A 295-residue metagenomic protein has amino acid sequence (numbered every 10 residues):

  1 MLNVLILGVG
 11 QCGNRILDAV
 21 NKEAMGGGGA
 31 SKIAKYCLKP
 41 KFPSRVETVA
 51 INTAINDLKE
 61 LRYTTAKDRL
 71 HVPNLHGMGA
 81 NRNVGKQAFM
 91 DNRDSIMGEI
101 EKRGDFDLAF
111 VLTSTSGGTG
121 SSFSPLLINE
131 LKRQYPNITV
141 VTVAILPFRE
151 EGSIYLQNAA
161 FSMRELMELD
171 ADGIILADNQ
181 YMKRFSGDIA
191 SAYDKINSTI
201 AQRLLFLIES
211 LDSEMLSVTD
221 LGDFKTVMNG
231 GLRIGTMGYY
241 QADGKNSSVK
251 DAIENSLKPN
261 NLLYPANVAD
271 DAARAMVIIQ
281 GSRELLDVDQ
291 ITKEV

Functional and structural regions predicted by a protein language model:
M1-V295: Tubulin/FtsZ superfamily GTPase core signature
